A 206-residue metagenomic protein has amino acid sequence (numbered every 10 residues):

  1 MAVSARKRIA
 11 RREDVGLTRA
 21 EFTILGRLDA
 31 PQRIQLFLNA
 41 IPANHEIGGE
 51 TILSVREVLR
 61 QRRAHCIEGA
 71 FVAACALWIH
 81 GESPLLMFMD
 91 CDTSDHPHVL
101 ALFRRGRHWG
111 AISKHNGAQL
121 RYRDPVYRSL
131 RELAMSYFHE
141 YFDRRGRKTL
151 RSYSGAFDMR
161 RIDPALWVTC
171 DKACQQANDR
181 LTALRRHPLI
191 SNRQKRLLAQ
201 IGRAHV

Functional and structural regions predicted by a protein language model:
A2-H205: A structural boundary/capping signal
